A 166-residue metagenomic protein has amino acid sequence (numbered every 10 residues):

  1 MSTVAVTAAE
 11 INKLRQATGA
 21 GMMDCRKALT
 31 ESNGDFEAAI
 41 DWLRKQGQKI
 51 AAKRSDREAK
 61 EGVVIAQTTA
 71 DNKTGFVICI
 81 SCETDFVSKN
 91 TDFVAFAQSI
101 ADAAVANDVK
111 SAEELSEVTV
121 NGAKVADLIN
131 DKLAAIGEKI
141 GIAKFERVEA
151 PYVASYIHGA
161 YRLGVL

Functional and structural regions predicted by a protein language model:
S2-L166: N-terminal assembly/interaction segments in proteins that build large macromolecular machines
